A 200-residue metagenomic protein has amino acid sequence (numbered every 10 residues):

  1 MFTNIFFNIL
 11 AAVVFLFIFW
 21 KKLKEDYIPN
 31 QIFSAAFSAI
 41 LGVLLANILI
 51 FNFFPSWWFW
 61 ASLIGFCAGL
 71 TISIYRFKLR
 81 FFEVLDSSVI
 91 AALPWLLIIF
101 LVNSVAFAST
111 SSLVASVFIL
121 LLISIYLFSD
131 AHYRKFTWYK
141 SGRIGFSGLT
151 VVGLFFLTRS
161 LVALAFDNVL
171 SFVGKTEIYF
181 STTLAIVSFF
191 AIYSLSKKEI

Functional and structural regions predicted by a protein language model:
M1-A12, L49-C67, T110-L121, Y179-T183: Structural signature of hydrophobic alpha-helical transmembrane segments
I5-E25: N-terminal signal-anchor/start-transfer transmembrane helix
K21-K22, I48-F53, I99-F107, T158-V169: Juxtamembrane "helix-exit" motif on the non-cytosolic side of transmembrane helices
L23-P29, F33-A36: Hydrophobic/aromatic interaction determinants used to assemble and anchor large protein complexes
A35-N47, V89-V105, R143-R159: Small-residue-rich segments of transmembrane alpha-helices in multi-pass membrane proteins, especially helix faces
A39-F82: A glycine-rich, hydrophobic loop/mini-helix early in the fold
G65-K140: Membrane-proximal helix-loop-helix units in multi-pass membrane proteins
A108-I200: C-terminal membrane-adjacent module
